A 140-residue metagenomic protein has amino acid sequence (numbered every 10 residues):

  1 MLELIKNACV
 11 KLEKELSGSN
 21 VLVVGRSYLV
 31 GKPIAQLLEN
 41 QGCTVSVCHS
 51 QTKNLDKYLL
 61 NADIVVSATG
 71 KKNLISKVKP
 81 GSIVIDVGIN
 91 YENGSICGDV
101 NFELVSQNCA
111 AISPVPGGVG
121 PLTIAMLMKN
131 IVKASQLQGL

Functional and structural regions predicted by a protein language model:
M1-L2, T123: Conserved SAM-binding loop and adjacent beta-strand
L2-I83, C97-E103: Glycine-rich phosphate/diphosphate-binding loop of Rossmann-like nucleotide-binding domains
Q36, L60-A62, L127, L137-L140: Surface-exposed beta-strand edges and their flanking turn/coil or helix-capping segments
P80, I85-G139: Rossmann-fold NAD(P)-binding glycine/threonine-rich loop
